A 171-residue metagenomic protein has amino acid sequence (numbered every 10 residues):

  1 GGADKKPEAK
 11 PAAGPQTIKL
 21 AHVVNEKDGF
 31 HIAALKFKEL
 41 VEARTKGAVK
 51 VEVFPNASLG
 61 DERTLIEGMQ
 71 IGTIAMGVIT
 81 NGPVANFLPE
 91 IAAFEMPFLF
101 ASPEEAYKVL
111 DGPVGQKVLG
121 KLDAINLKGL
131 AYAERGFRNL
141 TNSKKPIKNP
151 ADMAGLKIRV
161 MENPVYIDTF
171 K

Functional and structural regions predicted by a protein language model:
G1-T17: Short, low-complexity disordered leader/linker segments with a strong preference for bacterial N-terminal type II
G14-Q16, G47-V49, I74-A75: Short, well-ordered coil/turn segments that N-cap beta-strands
K19-A21, E52, G77, R159: Short, well-ordered beta-strand segments
K19-K36, N56-D61: Extracytoplasmic "Venus flytrap"
K27-E52, V165-K171: Short, polar/charged alpha-helical segment
K38-E42, Q70, A75, T80-K171: Contiguous mixed-secondary-structure segments that line small-molecule binding/active-site clefts of soluble domains
V51-G60, I158-V160: Short beta-strand-to-loop elements that line the ligand-binding cleft of bilobed periplasmic-binding protein-like
E62-I66, Y166: Short, hydrophobic alpha-helical packing/hinge segments within bilobed ligand-binding/sensory domains
